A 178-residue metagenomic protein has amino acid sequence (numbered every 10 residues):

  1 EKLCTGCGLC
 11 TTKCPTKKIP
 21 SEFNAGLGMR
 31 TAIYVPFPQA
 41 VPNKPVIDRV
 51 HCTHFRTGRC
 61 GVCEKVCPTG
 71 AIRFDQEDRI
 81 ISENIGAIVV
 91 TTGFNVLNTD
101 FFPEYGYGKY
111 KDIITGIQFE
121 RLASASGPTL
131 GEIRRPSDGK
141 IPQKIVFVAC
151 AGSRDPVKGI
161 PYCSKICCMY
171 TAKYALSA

Functional and structural regions predicted by a protein language model:
E1, A87, K144-V146: Hydrophobic, aliphatic-enriched repeat segments that assemble into extended interaction scaffolds in large eukaryotic
E1, T5, L9-P38, H51-E83 (+1 more regions): Iron-sulfur cluster-binding cysteine motifs and their immediate structural context in ferredoxin-like electron-transfer
L9, T16-P20, R73, I85-A87 (+3 more regions): Glycine-/small-residue-rich beta->alpha transition segments that form the dinucleotide
P15-T16, S21, E64, T69 (+5 more regions): General N-terminal targeting signals
L27-T53, L97-S177: Glycine-rich dinucleotide-binding loop and its adjacent helix/turn
R79-A87, K140-I141: Core beta-strand elements of the Rossmann-like FAD/NAD(P) dinucleotide-binding domain in flavoenzyme oxidoreductases
